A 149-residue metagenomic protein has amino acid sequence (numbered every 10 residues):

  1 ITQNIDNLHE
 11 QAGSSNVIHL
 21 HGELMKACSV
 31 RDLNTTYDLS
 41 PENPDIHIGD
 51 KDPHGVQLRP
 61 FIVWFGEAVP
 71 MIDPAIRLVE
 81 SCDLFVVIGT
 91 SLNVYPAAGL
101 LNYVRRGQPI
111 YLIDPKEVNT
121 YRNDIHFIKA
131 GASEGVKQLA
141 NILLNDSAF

Functional and structural regions predicted by a protein language model:
I1-F149: Conserved catalytic alpha/beta core of Sir2/sirtuin-type deacylases, generalized to analogous enzyme cores that bind
